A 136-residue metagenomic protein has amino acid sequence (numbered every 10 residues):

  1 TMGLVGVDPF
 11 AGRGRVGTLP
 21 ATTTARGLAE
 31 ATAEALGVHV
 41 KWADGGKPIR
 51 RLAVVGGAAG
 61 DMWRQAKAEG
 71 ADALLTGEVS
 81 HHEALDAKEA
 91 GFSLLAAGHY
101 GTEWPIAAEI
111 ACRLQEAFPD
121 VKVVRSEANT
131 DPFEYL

Functional and structural regions predicted by a protein language model:
T1-L136: Hydrophobic structural segments
